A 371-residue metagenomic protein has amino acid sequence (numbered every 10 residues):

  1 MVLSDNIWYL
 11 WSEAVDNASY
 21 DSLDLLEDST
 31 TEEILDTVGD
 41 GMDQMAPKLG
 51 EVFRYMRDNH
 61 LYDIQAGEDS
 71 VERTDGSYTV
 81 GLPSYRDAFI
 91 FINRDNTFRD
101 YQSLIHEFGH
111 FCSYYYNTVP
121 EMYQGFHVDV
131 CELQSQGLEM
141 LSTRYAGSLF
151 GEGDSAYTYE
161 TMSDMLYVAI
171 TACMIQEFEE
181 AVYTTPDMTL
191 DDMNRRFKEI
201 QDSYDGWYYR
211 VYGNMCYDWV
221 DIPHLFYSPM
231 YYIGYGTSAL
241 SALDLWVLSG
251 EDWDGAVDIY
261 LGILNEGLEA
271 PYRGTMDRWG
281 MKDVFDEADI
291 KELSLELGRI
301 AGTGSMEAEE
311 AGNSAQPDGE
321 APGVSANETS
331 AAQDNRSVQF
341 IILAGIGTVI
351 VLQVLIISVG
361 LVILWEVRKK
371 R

Functional and structural regions predicted by a protein language model:
M1-F89, K282: Contiguous, non-catalytic segments that form substrate-binding/exosite surfaces or channel walls
N6, L10-A14, L104, S148 (+5 more regions): C-terminal, non-catalytic "cap/extension" segments appended to globular domains
N17-L26, G50, Y85-T97, Y114-V128 (+3 more regions): Glycine- and acidic
Q44-E51, V80, H110, Y114-P120 (+1 more regions): Conserved helix-loop functional segments at active or binding sites
D95-Y115, S135, M140, S238: Active-site recognition of the HExxH zinc-binding catalytic motif
H127-A156, T161-Y167, S238: Post-HExxH zinc-binding segment in Zn-dependent metallohydrolases
E310-G345: Short, aromatic-rich amphipathic segments at membrane interfaces that lie adjacent to a transmembrane helix or signal
L352-R371: C-terminal membrane-anchoring or membrane-association module
